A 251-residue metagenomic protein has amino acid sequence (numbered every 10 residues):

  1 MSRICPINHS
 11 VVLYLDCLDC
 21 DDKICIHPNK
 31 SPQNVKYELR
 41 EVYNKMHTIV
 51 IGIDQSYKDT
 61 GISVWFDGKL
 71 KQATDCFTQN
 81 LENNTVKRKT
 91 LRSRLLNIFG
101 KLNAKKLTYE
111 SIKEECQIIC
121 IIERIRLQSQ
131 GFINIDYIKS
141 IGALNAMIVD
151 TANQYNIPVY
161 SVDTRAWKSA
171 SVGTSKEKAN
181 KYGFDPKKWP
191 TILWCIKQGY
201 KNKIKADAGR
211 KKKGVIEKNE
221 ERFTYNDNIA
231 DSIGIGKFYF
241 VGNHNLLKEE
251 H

Functional and structural regions predicted by a protein language model:
M1, D16-D22, E41-K45: Short, surface-exposed loop and linker segments with low hydrophobicity and enrichment for Pro/Ser/Thr
M1-I4, I49: Short structural boundary motif marking the start of a folded domain
M1-S2, Y14-D16, D67-K69, P158: Generic structural signal for short, solvent-exposed loop/turn connectors between secondary structure elements
C5-V35: Cysteine-cluster motifs in flexible loop/terminal segments that predominantly coordinate metals
P32-H251: Phosphate- and other anionic-substrate recognition elements at nucleic-acid/protein interfaces
